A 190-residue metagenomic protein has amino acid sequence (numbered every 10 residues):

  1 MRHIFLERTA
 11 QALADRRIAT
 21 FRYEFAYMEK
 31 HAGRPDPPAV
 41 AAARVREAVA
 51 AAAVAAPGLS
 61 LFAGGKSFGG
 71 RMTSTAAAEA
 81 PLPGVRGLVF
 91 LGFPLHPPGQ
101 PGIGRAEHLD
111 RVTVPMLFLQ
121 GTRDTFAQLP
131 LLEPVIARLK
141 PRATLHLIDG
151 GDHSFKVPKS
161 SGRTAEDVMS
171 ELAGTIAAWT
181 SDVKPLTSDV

Functional and structural regions predicted by a protein language model:
M1-L61, T75, F155-G162: Serine-hydrolase catalytic machinery in alpha/beta-hydrolase-like enzymes
S60-G65, L91: Short beta-strand immediately N-terminal to the catalytic nucleophile in serine-hydrolase-like folds
G65-T73: Gly/Ala-rich beta-loop-alpha elbow adjacent to hydrolase catalytic centers
P83-L95: A conserved short beta-strand
V112-T113, F118-Q120, D124: Short beta-strand/loop motif that positions the catalytic acidic residue of the alpha/beta-hydrolase fold
T125-L131: Conserved alpha/beta-hydrolase "acid-adjacent" motif
R138-V157: Catalytic histidine neighborhood in serine/cysteine hydrolases with alpha/beta-hydrolase-type architecture
K159-D189: Catalytic active-site module of serine/aspartate enzymes centered on a nucleophile-bearing elbow/loop
